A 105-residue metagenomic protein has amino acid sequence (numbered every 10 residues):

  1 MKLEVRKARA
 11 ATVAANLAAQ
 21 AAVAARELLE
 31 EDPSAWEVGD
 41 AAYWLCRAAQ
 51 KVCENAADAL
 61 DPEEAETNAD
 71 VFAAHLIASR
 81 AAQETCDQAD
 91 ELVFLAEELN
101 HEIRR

Functional and structural regions predicted by a protein language model:
K2-R105: Long, low-complexity or tandemly repetitive, helically biased scaffold regions used for multimeric assembly/adhesion
